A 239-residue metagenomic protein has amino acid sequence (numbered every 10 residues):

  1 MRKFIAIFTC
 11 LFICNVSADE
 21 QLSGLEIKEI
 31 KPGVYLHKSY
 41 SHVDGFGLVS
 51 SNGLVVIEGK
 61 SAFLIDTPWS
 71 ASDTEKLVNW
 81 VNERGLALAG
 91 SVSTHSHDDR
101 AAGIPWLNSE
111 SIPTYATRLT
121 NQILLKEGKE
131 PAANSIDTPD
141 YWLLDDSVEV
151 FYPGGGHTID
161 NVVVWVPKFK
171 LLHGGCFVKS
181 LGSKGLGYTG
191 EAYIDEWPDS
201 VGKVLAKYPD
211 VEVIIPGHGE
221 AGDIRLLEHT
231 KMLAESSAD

Functional and structural regions predicted by a protein language model:
M1-F4: Positively charged n-region of N-terminal signal peptides that target proteins for export
I13-S17: N-terminal signal peptide c-region/cleavage motif recognized by signal peptidases
E20-L25, E29-I30, R118-G154, T158-D160 (+1 more regions): Metallo-beta-lactamase
E29-L77, V164-C176: Conserved beta-strand hairpin/beta-sheet module of binuclear metal-dependent hydrolase folds, prominently
P32, S50-S51, L86, S109 (+1 more regions): Extracytoplasmic
G33, V56, D66, V81 (+8 more regions): Divalent metal-coordination and catalytic microenvironments
G59-S61, A71-Y115, P209-D210: Active-site metal-binding motif and surrounding structural segment of the metallo-beta-lactamase
S61-A62, W69-S70, P153-G156, D160-M232: Metallo-beta-lactamase
